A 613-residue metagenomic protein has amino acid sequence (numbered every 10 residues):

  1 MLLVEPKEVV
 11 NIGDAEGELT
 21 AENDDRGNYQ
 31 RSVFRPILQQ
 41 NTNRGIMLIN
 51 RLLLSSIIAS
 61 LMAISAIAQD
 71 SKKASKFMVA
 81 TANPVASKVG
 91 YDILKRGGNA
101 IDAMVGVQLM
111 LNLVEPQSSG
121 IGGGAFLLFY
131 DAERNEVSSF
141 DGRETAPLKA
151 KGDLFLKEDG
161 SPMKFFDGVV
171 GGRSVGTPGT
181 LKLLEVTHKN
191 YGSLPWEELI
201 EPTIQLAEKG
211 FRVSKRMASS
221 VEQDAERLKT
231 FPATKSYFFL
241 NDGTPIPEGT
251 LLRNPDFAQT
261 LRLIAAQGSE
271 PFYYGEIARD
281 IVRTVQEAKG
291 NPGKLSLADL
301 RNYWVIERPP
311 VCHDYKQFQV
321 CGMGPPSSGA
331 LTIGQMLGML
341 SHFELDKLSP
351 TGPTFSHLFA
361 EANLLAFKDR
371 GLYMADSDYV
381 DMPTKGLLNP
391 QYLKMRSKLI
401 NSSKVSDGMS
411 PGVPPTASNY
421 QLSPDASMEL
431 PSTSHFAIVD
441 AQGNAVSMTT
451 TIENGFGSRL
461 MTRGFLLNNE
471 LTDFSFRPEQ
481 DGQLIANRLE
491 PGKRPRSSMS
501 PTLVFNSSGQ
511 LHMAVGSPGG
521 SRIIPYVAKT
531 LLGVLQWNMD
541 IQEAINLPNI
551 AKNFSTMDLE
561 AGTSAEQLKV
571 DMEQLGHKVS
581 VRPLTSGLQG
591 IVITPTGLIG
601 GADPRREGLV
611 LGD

Functional and structural regions predicted by a protein language model:
L3-F34: Double-stranded beta-helix
N41-S56: Bacterial N-terminal signal peptides that target proteins for export
S55-A63: Bacterial N-terminal signal peptides
A68-K88, D92, A100-Q267, F272-Y274 (+5 more regions): Noncatalytic scaffold domains of N-terminal-nucleophile
L113-Q117, G124-S139, N291-S296, N444-S507 (+1 more regions): Active-site rim segments in enzyme catalytic domains, especially the processed small/beta chain of N-terminal
E307, L430-T433, S497-M499: Short, small/polar residue-rich loop motifs at catalytic or cofactor-binding pockets
H342-T451: Internal maturation/activation junctions in enzymes
G492-R494, V527, Q536-P583: Extended C-terminal subregions enriched in glycine
